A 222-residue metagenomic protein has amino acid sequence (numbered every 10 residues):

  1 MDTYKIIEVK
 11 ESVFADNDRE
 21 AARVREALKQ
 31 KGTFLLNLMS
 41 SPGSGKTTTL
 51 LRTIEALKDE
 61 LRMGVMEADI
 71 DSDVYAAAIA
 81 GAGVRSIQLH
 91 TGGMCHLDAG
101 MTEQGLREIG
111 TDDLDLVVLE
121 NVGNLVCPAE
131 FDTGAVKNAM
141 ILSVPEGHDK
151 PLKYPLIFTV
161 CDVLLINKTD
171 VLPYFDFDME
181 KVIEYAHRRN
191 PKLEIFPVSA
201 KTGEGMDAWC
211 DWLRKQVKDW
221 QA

Functional and structural regions predicted by a protein language model:
T3-E26, K31-M39, S44, T48 (+3 more regions): Nucleotide-state-sensitive switch-loop elements of NTP-binding domains
L57-R62, V163-L165, K192-E194: Short, surface-exposed connector motifs at secondary-structure boundaries
A68, S143-V144, A200: Cofactor-binding loop segments of dinucleotide-utilizing enzymes, especially the Rossmann-like FAD- and NAD(P)+-binding
S72-A76, K150-Y154, D178-Y185: Short, glycine/polar-rich helix-capping loops at beta-to-alpha or helix-loop-helix junctions that flank or form
L89-T91, L142, N167: Short beta->alpha connector loops at strand-helix junctions that form conserved, small/polar/Pro-enriched
H96, N124-C127, G134-L152, D162 (+1 more regions): Conserved Switch II/interswitch segment of TRAFAC-class P-loop GTPases
V171-A222: Canonical P-loop GTPase G-domain recognition
